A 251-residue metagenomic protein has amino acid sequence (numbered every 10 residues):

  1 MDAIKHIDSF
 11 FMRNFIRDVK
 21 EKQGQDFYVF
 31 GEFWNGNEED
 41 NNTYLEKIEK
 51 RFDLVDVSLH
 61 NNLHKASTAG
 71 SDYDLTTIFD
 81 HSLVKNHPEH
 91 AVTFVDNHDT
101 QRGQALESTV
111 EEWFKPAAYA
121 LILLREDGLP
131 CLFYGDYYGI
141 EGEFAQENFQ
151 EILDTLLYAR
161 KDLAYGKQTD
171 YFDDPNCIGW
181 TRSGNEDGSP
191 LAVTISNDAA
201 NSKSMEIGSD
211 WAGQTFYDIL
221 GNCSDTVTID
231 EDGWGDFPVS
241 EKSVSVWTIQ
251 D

Functional and structural regions predicted by a protein language model:
A3-D251: Active-site-proximal helices and loops of the catalytic beta/alpha 8
